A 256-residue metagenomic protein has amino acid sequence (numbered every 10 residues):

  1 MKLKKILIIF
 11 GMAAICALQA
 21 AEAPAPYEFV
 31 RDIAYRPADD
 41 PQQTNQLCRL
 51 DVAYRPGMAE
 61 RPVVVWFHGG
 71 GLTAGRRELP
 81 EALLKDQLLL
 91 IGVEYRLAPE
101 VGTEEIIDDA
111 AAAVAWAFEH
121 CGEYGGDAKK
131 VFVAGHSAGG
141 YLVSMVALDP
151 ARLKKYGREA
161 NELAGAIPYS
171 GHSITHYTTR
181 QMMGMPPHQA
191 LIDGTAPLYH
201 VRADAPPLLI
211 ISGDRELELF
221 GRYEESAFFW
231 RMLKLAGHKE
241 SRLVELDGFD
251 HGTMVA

Functional and structural regions predicted by a protein language model:
A21-M58: N-terminal cap/lid segment of alpha/beta-hydrolase-fold proteins
E60-G69: Short beta-strand element of the alpha/beta-hydrolase
R76-V93: Short amphipathic alpha-helix adjacent to the substrate-entry channel of hydrolases
V101-G122: Alpha/beta-hydrolase active-site loop
A115-Q181, I192-D193: Primarily recognizes the serine-hydrolase "nucleophile elbow" in alpha/beta-hydrolase and SGNH/GDSL folds
G157-G165, S170-Y177, H188-A227, R231 (+1 more regions): The feature captures the conserved acid-bearing segment of alpha/beta-hydrolase catalytic domains
I211, A227, K234-A256: C-terminal catalytic histidine-bearing segment of alpha/beta-hydrolase fold enzymes
